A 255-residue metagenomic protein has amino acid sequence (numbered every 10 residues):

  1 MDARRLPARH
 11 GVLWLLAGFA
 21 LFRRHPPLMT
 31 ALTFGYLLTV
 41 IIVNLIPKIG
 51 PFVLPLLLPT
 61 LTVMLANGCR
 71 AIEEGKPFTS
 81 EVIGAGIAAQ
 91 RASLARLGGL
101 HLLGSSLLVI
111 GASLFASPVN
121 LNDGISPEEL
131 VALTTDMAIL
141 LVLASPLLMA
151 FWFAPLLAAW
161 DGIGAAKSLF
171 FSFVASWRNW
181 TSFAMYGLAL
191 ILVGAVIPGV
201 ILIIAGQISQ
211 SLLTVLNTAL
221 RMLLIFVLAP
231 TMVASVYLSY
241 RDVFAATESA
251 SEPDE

Functional and structural regions predicted by a protein language model:
M1-E255: Hydrophobic alpha-helical membrane segments
